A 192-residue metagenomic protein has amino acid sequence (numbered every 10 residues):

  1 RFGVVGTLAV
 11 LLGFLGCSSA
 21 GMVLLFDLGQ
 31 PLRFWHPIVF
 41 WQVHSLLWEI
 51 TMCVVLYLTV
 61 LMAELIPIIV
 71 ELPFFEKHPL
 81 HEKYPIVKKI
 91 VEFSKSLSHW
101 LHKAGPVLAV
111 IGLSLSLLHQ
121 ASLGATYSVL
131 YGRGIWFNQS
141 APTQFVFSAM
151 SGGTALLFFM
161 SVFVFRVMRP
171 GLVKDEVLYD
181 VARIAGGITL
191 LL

Functional and structural regions predicted by a protein language model:
R1-A9: General structural concept
G3, V55, T59-L192: Long, contiguous internal "core" modules enriched in hydrophobic/ aromatic residues
L12-V87, Y127: Membrane-interface helix-loop-helix modules in multi-pass inner-membrane proteins
